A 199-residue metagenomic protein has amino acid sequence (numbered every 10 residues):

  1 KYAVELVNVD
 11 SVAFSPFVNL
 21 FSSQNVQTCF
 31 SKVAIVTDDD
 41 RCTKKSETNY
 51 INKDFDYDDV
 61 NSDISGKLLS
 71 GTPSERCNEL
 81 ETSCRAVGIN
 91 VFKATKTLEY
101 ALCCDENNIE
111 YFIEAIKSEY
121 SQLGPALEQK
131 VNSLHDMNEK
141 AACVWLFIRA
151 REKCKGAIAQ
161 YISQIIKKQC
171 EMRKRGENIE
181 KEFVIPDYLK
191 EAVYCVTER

Functional and structural regions predicted by a protein language model:
K1-R199: Acidic, divalent-metal-binding catalytic cores of TOPRIM and closely related two-metal-ion phosphodiester/pyrophosphate
